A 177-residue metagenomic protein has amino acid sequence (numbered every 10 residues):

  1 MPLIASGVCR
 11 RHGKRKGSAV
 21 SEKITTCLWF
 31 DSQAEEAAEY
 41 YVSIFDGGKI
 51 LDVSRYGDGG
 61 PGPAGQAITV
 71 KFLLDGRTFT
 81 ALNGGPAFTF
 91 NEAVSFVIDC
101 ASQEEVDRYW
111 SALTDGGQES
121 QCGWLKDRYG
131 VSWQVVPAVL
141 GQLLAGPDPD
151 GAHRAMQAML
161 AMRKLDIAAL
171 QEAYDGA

Functional and structural regions predicted by a protein language model:
P2-C9, G13-E22, L51, L73 (+3 more regions): Vicinal oxygen chelate
K16, G60, E92-V94: A charge-rich, low-complexity, intrinsically flexible signal that marks solvent-exposed coils, linkers, repeats
I24, V70, V94: Residue-level detector of short, conserved catalytic/binding motifs and their immediate flanks
T25-T26, A67-I68, S120-C122: Short loop/turn microsegments at loop-to-beta-strand junctions
C27-W29, S95-A101: Short, well-ordered beta-strand elements within core beta-sheets of diverse protein domains
L28-G76: Core segments of cupin and vicinal oxygen chelate
E35-A37, A81, F90: Intrinsically disordered, low-complexity acidic/polar segments
G62-I68, F88-F90, G151: A generic structural micro-feature
